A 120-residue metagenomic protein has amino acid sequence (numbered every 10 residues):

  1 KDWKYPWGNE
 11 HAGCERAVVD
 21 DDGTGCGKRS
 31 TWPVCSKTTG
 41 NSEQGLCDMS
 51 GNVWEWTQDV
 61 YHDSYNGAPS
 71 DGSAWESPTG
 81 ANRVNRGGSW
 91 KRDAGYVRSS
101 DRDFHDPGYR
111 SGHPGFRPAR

Functional and structural regions predicted by a protein language model:
K1-D101, P107-R110: Functional-site microenvironments in short loops/helix caps that host divalent-cation chemistry
S111-R120: Short, structured beta-strand segments at or near domain termini in extracellular proteins/domains
